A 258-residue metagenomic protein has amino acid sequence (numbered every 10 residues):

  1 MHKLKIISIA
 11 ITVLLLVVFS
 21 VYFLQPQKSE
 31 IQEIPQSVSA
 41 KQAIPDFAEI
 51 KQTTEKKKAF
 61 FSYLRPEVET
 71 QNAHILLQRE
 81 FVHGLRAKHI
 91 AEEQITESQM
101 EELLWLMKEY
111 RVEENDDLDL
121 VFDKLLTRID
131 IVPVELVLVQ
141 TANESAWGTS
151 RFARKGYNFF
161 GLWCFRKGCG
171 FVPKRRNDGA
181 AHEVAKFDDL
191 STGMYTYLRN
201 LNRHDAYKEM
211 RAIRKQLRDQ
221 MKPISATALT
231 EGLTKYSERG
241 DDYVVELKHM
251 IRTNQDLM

Functional and structural regions predicted by a protein language model:
H2-V139, N143-M258: Catalytic cores of secreted/periplasmic lytic hydrolases that degrade extracellular macromolecules
